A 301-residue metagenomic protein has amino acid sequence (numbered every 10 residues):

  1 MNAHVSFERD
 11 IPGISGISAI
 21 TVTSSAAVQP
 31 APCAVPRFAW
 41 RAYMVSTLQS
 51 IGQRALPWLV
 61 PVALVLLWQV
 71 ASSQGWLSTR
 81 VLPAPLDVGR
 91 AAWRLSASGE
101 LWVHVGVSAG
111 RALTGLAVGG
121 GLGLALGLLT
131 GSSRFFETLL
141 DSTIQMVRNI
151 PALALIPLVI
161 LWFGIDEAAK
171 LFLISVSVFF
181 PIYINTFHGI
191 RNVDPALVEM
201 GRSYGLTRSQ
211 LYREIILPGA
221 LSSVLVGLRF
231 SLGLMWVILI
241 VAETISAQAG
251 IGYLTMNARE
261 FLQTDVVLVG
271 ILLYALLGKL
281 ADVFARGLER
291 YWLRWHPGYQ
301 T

Functional and structural regions predicted by a protein language model:
M1-V60, V283-T301: Transmembrane alpha-helical segments of polytopic membrane transport and secretion proteins
A42-I51, S73-A117: Periplasmic/extracellular loop-to-transmembrane helix junction in inner-membrane transport proteins
T114-I144: Transmembrane-helix boundary motif in ABC transporter permease subunits
R134, R191, S222-V226, L268-T301: C-terminal transmembrane helix and the adjacent membrane-cytosol boundary/short C-terminal tail of inner/organellar
S142, N185, G189-F230: Short cytoplasmic-facing helical segments at TM-TM junctions of multi-pass membrane proteins
Q145-P181, H188-G189: Generic hydrophobic transmembrane alpha-helix motif, especially the helices
I160-L161, I190, V237-Y274, L293-T301: Glycine-rich helix-loop "coupling/hinge" segments at transmembrane-helix boundaries in multipass transporters
F172, V176, R208-V241, D265 (+2 more regions): Transmembrane alpha-helices
